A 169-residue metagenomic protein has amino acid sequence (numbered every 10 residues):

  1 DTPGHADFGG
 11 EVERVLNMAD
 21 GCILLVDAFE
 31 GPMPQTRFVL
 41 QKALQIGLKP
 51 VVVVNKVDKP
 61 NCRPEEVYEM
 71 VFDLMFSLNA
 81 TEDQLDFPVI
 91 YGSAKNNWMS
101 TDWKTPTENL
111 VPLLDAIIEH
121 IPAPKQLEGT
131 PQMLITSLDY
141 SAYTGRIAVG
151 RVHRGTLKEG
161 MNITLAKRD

Functional and structural regions predicted by a protein language model:
D1, V15, I23, T36 (+6 more regions): Residue-level signature of catalytic and energy-coupling elements of molecular machines, predominantly ATP/GTP-dependent
T2-G9, L16-E66: Conserved Switch II/interswitch segment of TRAFAC-class P-loop GTPases
E13-D20, D27, L44, D58 (+5 more regions): Signal for well-folded cores of large energy- and translation-related assemblies
G21-L25, I46-V57, M70-S93: Conserved beta-strand/loop subsegment of P-loop NTPase cores
T36, P64-V71, L110, L114: Amphipathic alpha-helical segments in well-structured domains
F76-D169: Conserved catalytic-core segments of large NTP-driven translation/proteostasis enzymes
